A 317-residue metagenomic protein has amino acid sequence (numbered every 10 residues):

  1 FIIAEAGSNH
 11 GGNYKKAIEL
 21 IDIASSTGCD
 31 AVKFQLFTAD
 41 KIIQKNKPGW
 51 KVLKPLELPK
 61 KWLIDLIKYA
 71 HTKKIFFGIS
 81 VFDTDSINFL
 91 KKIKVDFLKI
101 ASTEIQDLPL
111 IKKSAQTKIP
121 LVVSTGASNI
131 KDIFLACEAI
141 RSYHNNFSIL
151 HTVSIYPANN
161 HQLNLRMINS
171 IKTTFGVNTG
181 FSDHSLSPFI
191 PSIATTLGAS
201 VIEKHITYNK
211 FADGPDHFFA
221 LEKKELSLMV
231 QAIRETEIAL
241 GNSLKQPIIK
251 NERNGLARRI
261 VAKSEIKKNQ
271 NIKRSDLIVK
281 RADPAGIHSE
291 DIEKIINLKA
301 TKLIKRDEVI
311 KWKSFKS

Functional and structural regions predicted by a protein language model:
F1-S317: Catalytic cores and adjacent flexible loops of soluble metabolic enzymes that perform enolate/carbanion chemistry on
